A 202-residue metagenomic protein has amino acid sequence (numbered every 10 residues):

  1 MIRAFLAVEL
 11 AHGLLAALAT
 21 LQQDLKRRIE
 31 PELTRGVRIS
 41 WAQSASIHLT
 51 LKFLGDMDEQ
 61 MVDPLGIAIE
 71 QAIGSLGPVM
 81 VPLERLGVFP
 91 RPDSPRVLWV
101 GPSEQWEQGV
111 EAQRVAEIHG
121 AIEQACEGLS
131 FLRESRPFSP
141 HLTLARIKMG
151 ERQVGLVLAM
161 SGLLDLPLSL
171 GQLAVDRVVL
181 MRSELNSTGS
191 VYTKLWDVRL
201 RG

Functional and structural regions predicted by a protein language model:
M1-G202: Histidine-dependent nucleotide/RNA phosphoesterase domain, centered on the 2H-phosphoesterase fold with its duplicated
